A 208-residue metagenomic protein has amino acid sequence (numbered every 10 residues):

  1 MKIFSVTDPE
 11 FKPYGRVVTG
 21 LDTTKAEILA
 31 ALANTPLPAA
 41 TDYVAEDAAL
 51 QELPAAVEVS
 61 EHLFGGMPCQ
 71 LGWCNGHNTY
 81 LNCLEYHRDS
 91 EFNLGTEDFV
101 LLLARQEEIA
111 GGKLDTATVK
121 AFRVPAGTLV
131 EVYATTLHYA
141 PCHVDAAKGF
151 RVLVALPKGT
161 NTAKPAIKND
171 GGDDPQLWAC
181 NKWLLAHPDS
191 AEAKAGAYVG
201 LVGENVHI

Functional and structural regions predicted by a protein language model:
M1-A126, A140-I208: Active-site region of the double-stranded beta-helix
T128-V130, T135-Y139: Histidine-centered metal-chelating micro-motifs
